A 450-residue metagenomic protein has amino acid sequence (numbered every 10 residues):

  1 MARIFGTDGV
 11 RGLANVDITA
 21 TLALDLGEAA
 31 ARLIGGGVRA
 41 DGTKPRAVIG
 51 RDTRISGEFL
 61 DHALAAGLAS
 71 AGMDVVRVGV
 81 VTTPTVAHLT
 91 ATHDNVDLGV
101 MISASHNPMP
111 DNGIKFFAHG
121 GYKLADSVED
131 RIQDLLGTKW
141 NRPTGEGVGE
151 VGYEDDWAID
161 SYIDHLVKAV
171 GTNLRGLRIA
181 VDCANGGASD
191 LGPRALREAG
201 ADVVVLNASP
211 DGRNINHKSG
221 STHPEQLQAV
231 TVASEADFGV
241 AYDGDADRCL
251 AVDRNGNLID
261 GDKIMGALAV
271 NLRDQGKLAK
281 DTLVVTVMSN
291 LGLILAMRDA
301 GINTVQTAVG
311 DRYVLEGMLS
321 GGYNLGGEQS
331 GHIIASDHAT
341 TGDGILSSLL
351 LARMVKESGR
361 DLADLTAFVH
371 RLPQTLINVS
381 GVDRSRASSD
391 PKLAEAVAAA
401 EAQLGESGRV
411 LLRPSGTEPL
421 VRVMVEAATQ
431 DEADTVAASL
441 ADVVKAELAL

Functional and structural regions predicted by a protein language model:
M1-A66, S70-A71, D97, G152-L177 (+2 more regions): An N-terminal, well-structured beta->alpha segment
F5-G6, I49, V75-V80, M101-I102 (+8 more regions): General beta-strand structural signal in soluble alpha/beta enzymes
L13, N112-S234: Gly/Ser/Thr-enriched, mixed-charge loops and adjacent short helices that form phosphate/oxyanion-binding elements
R32, G36, A40, R46-D111 (+1 more regions): N-terminal small/polar loop signature for handling phosphorylated ligands or for N-terminal nucleophile
G50-R51, V181-C183, D253, D337 (+1 more regions): Short glycine-centered, acidic/aromatic-flanked micro-motifs in structured strand/loop junctions that mark active-site
D130-I163, K168, R254-G327, I334-A335: Proline/glycine-rich low-complexity loops and linkers
F238, Q275-L450: Phosphate-binding and adjacent anionic-ligand microenvironments
